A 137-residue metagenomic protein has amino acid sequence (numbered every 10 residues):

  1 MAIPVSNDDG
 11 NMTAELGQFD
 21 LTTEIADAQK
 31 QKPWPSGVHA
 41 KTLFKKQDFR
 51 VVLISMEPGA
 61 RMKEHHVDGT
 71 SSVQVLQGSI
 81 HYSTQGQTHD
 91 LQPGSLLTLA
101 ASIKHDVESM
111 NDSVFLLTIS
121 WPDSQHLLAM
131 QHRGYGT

Functional and structural regions predicted by a protein language model:
M1-D48, H132-T137: A short, N-terminal "cap"/entry segment at the start of jelly-roll beta-barrel domains of the cupin/DSBH fold
S36-G37, Q47-V67: Conserved short histidine dyad/triad with adjacent acidic residue
M62-E64, Y82-S83, L99, K104-M110: Short beta-strand His + acidic residue motifs that chelate non-heme Fe in jelly-roll/DSBH and cupin folds
G69-I80, Q85: Glycine- and acidic-residue-biased ligand/ion/polar-headgroup-sensing regions
L76-Q77, Q92-P93, N111: A cytosolic small-molecule/anion-sensing beta-strand core signal
S79-H81, T88, K104, S113-V114: Structural motif
Q85-A101: Short acidic-glycine-tyrosine-enriched beta hairpin
A101-Q125: Ligand-binding loop in jelly-roll beta-barrel domains
